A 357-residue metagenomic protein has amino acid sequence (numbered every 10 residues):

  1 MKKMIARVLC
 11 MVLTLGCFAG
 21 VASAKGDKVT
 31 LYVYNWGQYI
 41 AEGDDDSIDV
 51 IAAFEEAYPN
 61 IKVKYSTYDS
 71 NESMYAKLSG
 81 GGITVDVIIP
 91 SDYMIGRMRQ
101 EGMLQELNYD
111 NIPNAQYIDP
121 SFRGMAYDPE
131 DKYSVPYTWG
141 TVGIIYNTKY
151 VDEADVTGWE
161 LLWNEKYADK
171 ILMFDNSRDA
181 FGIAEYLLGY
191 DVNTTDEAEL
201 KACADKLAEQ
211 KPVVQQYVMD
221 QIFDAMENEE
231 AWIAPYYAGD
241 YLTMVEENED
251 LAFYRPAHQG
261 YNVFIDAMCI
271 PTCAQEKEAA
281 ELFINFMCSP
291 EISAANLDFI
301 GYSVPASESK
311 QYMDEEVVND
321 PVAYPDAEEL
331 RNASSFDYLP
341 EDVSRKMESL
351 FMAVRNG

Functional and structural regions predicted by a protein language model:
M1-L31, G357: Short, low-complexity disordered leader/linker segments with a strong preference for bacterial N-terminal type II
G26-R97: Early extracytoplasmic/lumenal segment of secretory-pathway proteins
D92-W139, E153-E160: Hinge/lid segment of periplasmic solute-binding proteins
R99-E106, D128-K132, M244-P256, E316-P321: Ligand-binding "clamshell"
Q105-Q116, S134, D250-N262, P271-A274: Short beta-strand->loop
L172-N176, A180, A184, V192-R255: Ligand-binding pocket segment of bilobal, Venus flytrap-like solute-binding proteins
D266, P271-R331: Mature extracytoplasmic/periplasmic domains
A327-G357: Conserved C-terminal helix/tail region of periplasmic/extracytoplasmic solute-binding proteins
